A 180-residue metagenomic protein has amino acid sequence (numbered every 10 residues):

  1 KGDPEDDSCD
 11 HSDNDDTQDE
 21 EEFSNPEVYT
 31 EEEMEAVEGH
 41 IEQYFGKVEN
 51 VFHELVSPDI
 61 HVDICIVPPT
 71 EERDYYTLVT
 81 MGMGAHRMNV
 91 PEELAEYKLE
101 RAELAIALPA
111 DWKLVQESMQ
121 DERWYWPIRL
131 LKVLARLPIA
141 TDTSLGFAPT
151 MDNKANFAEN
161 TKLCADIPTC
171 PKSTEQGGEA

Functional and structural regions predicted by a protein language model:
K1-A180: Short linear motifs embedded in intrinsically disordered, proline/glycine-rich low-complexity segments
